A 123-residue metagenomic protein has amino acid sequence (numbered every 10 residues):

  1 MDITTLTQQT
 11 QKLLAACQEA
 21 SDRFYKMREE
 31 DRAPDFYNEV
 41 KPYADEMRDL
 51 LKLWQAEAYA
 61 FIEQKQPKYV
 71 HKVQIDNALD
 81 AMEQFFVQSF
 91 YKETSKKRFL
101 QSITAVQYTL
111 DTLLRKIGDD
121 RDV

Functional and structural regions predicted by a protein language model:
D2-F36, I103: Short terminal alpha-helical segments
L6, T10-L13, V40, H71 (+3 more regions): Hydrophobic packing residues in well-ordered alpha-helices of helical domains and bundles
C17-Y25, L51-A58, L79-F86: Extended amphipathic alpha-helical scaffold segments
D22-A56: Alpha-helical segments in soluble extracytoplasmic regions
Y25-R32, Y59, E63-Q66, V87-T94 (+2 more regions): Short, flexible helix-adjacent loops and helix caps
P34, K41, D45, Q66 (+2 more regions): Eukaryotic N-proximal low-complexity acidic segments or loops
L50-H71: Short, solvent-exposed, charged loop/turn and helix-capping segments that join or cap alpha-helices on peripheral
N77-V123: Amphipathic alpha-helical binding modules
